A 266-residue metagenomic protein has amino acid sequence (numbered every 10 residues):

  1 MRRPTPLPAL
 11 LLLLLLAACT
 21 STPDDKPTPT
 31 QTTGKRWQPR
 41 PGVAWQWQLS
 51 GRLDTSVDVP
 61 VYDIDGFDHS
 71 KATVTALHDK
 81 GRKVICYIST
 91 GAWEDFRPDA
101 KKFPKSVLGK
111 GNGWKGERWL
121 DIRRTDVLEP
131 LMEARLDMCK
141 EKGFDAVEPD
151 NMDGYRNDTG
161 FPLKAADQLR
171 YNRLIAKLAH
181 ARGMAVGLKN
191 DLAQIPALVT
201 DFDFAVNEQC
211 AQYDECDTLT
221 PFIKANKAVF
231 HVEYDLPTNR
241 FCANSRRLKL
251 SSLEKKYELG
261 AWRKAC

Functional and structural regions predicted by a protein language model:
M1-P8: Bacterial N-terminal signal peptides that target proteins for export
L15-A18: C-terminal motif of bacterial Sec signal peptides marking the signal peptidase cleavage site
P23-C266: Glycan-processing catalytic domains of CAZymes
